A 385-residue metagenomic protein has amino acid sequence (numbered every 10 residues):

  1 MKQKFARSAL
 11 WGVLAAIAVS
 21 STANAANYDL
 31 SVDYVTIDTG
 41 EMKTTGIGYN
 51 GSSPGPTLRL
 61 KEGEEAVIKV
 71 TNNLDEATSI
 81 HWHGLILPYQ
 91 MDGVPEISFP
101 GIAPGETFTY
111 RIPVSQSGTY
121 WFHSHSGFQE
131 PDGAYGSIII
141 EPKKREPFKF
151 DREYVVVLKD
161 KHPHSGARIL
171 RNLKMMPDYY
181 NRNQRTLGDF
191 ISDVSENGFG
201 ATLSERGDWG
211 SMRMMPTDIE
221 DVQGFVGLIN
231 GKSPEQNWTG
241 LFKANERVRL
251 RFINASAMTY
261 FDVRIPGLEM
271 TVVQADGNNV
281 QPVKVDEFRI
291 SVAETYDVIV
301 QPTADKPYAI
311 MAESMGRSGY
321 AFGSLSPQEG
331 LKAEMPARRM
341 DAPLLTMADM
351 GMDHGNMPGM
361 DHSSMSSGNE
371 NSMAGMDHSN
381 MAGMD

Functional and structural regions predicted by a protein language model:
M1-N24: Gram-negative bacterial Sec-dependent N-terminal signal peptides
A25-I290, I299, E329-E370, A374 (+1 more regions): Histidine-centered copper-binding motifs that mark active-site loops of extracellular/periplasmic copper enzymes
Y120-S126, P307-M315: Short, aromatic- and glycine-rich surface loops/edge beta-strands on solvent-exposed regions
F128-A134, S314-F322: Short acidic/polar inter-strand loop motif in beta-rich domains
I253, D297-A309: A conserved active-site cap/scaffold subdomain adjacent to cofactor or substrate pockets
Y260-R264, V272-V273, Y308-M311, G319-F322: Extended hydrophobic-aromatic, low-complexity segments
A293: Ligand-binding face of N-terminal immunoglobulin V-set domains in extracellular IgSF glycoproteins
